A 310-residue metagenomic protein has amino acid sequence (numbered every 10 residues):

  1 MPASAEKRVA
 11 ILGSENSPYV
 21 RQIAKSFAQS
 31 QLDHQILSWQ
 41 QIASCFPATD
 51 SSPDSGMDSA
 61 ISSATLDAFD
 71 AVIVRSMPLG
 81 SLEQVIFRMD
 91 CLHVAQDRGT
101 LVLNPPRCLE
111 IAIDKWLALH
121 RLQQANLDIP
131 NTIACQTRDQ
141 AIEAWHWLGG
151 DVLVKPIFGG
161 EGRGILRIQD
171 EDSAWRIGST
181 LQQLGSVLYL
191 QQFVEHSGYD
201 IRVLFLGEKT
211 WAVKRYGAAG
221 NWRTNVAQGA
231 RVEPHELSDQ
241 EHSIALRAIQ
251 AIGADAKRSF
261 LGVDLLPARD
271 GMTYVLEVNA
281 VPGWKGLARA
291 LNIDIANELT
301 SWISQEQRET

Functional and structural regions predicted by a protein language model:
P2, E6-G13, D54, L92-G99 (+3 more regions): Active-site nucleotide/adenylate-binding loops and adjacent lid/helix of ATP-dependent enzymes
S14-N131: Conserved N-proximal alpha/beta basic substrate-recognition cap immediately N-terminal to, or forming the N-lobe
V20-A24, M89-H93, L119, I142 (+3 more regions): Short amphipathic alpha-helical segments and helix-helix/interface helices
M77-L79, F158-G159, V281: Short glycine-rich anion-binding loops that position phosphate/pyrophosphate groups of nucleotides and phosphorylated
E171-A256, P267, T273-V275, N279-I303: ATP-dependent carboxylate/phosphate-activation module, predominantly the ATP-grasp catalytic core and closely related
V263-L265: Hydrophobic residue at the +6 position relative to the catalytic HRD Asp in the kinase catalytic loop
I303-T310: Short, hydrophobic alpha-helical segments
